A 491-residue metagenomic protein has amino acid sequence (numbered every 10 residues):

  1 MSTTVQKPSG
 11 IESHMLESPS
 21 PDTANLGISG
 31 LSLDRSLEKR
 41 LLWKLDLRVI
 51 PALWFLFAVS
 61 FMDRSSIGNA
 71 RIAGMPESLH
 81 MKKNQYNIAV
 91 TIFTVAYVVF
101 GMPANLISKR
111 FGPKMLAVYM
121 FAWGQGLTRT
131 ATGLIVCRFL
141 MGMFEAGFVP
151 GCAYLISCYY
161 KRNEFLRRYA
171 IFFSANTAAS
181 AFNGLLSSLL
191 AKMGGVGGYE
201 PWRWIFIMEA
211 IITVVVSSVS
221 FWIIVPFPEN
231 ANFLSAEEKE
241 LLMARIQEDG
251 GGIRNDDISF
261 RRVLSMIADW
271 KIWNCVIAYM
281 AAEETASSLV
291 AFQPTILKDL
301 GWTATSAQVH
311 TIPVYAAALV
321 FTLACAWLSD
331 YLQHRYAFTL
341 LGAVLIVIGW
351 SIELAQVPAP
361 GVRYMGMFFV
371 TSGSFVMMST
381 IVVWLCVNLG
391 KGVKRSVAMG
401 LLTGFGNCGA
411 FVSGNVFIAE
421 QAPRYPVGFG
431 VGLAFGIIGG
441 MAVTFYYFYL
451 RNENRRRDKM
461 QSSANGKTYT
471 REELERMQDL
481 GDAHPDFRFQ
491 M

Functional and structural regions predicted by a protein language model:
M1-V59, S65, K83-N84, F221-N255 (+1 more regions): Intracellular terminal tails of multi-pass secondary transporters
S65, T94-M102, A146, S180-A181 (+2 more regions): Residue-level signature of mid-helix packing/kink "hotspots" within the transmembrane helices of 12-pass Major
G68, R261-A326, V382, G414: Extracytoplasmic gate region of multi-pass secondary transporters
G68-V99: Extracellular/periplasmic helix-loop-helix junction of adjacent transmembrane segments in MFS-like secondary
V99-T132: Conserved MFS/SLC helix-loop-helix module at the cytosolic interface between two early adjacent transmembrane helices
Y119-R129, V344-P358: C-terminal ends and interior cores of transmembrane alpha-helices in multi-pass membrane transporters/permeases
M120-A122, G133-G147, L155, G361-T380 (+2 more regions): Hydrophobic core of transmembrane alpha-helices in multi-pass small-molecule transporters, especially MFS/SLC-type
L166-Y199, I207-T213, M399-S413: Glycine-rich segments within core transmembrane alpha-helices of 12-TM secondary carriers
